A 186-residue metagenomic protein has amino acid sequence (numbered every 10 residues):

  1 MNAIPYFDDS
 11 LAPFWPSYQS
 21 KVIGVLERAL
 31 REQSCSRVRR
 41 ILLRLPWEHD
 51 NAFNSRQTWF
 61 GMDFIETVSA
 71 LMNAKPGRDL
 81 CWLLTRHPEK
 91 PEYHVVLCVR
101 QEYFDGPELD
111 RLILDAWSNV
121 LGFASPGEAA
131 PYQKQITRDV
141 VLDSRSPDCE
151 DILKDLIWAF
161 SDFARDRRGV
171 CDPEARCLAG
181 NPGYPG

Functional and structural regions predicted by a protein language model:
M1-C35, Q101-G186: Catalytic "initiation/cleavage/transfer" segments centered on a nucleophilic residue and adjacent nucleic-acid-engaging
G24-H87: Signature for HUH/AEP ssDNA processing cores
N51-A52, E92-Y93, R138-D139: Short, solvent-exposed polar/charged micro-motifs at secondary-structure junctions
W59, D63, P88-H94, E108 (+1 more regions): Short, well-structured alpha-helical interface segments that form or flank functional binding sites
L80-Y103: Histidine-centered divalent-metal-coordination microenvironment in nucleic-acid enzymes
